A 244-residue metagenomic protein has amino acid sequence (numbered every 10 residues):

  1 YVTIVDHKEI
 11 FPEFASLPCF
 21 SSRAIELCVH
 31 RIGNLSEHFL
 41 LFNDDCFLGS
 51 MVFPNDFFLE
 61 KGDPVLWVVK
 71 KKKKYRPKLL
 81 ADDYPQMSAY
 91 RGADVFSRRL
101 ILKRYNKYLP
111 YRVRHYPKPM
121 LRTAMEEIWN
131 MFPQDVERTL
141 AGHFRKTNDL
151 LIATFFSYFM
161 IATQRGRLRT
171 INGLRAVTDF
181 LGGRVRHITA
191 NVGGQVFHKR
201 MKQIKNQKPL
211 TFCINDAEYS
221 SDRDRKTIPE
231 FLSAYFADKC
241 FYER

Functional and structural regions predicted by a protein language model:
Y1-S36: Active-site-proximal specificity loops/subdomain of glycosyltransferases
V5, L40, L210-F212: Hydrophobic/aromatic beta-strand patches that form the interior of the parallel beta-sheet core in alpha/beta enzyme
D6-F11, G33, N43-C46, M160 (+1 more regions): Short, flexible loop/turn elements at secondary-structure junctions
P12-F14, F47-M51, D56-L59, L109 (+3 more regions): Short catalytic/ligand-binding loop motif for oxyanion handling, primarily in non-cytosolic enzymes, centered on
V29-V68: GT-A fold catalytic core of metal-dependent nucleotide-sugar glycosyltransferases, centered on the diacidic
F58, P64-T147: Long, charge-rich alpha-helical interaction segments
T147, I152-R244: Long, low-complexity C-terminal extensions of enzymes
